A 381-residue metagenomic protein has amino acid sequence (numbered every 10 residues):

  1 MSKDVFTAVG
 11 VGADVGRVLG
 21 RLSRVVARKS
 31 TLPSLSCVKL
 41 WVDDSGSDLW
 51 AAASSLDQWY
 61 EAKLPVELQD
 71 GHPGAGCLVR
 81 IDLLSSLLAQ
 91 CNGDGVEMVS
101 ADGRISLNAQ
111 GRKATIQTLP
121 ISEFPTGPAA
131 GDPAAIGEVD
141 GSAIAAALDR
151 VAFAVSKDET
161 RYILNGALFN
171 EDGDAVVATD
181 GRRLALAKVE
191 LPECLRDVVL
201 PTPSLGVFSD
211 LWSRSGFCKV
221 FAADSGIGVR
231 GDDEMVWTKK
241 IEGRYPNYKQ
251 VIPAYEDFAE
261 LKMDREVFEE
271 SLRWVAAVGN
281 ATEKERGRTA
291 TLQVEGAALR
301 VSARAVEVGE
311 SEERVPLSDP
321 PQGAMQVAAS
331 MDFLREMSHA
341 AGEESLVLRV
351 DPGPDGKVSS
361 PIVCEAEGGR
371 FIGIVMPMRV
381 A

Functional and structural regions predicted by a protein language model:
M1-A381: Structural preference for solvent-exposed beta-strand-turn elements and adjacent flexible terminal/loop segments within
